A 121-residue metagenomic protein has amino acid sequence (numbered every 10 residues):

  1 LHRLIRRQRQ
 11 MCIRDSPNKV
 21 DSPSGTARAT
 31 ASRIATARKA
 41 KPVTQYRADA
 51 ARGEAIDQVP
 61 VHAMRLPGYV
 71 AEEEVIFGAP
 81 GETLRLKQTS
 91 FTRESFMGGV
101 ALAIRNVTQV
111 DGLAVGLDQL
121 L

Functional and structural regions predicted by a protein language model:
L1-I13: Single conserved hydrophobic/aromatic residue that forms the stacking wall/gate of nucleotide- or nucleobase-binding
R14-L121: C-terminal substrate-binding/catalytic lobe of Rossmann-fold NAD(P)-dependent oxidoreductases
